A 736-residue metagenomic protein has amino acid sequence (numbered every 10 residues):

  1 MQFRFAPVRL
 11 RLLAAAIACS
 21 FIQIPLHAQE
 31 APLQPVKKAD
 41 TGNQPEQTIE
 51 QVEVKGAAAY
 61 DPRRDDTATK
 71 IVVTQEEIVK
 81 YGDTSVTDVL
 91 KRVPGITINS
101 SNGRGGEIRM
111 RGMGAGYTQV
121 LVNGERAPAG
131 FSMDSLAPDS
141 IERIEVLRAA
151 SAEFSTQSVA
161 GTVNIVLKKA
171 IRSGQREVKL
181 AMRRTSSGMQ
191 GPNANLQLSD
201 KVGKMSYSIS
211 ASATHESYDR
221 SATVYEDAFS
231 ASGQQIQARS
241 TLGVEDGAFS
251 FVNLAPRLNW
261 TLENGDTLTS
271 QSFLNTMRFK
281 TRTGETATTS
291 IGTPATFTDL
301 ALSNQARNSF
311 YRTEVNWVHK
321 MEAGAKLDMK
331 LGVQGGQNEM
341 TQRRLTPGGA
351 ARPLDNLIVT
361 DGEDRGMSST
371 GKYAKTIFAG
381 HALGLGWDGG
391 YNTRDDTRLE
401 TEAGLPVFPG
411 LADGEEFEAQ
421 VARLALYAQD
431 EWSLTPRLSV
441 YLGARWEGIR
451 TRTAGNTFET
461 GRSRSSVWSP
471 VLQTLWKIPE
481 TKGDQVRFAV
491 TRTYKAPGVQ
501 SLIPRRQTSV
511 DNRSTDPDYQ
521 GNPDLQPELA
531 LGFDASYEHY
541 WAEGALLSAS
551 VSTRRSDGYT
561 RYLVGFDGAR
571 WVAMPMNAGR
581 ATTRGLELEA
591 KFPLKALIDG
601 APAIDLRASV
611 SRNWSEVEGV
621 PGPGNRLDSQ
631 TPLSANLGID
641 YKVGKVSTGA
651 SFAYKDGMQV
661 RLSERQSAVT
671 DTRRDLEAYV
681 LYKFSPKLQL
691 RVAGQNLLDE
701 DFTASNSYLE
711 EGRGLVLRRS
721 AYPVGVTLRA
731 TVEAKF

Functional and structural regions predicted by a protein language model:
E50-Y81, G106-R109, A115-T118: N-terminal periplasmic "start-of-domain" segments of outer-membrane beta-barrel proteins
K55, T87-E125: Extracytoplasmic beta-strand/coil segments of soluble accessory domains associated with Gram-negative outer-membrane
I98, R109, E125-A150: Short acidic/polar hinge/loop motifs at secondary-structure boundaries that mediate gating or recognition
P138-K179, R220, F592, K735: A beta-strand signature from Gram-negative outer-membrane beta-barrel systems, especially the internal plug domain
L302, A306-F310, G362, E415-A422 (+5 more regions): Outer-membrane beta-barrel signature, preferentially recognizing the C-terminal barrel domain of Gram-negative
Q337, D395, R450-R452, R462 (+6 more regions): Surface-exposed extracellular loop regions of Gram-negative outer-membrane beta-barrel proteins, predominantly
V440, L546-S556, V572-L662: Gram-negative outer-membrane beta-barrel transporters
G657-V660, L681-F736: C-terminal beta-signal and adjacent terminal beta-strands/loops of Gram-negative outer-membrane beta-barrel proteins
